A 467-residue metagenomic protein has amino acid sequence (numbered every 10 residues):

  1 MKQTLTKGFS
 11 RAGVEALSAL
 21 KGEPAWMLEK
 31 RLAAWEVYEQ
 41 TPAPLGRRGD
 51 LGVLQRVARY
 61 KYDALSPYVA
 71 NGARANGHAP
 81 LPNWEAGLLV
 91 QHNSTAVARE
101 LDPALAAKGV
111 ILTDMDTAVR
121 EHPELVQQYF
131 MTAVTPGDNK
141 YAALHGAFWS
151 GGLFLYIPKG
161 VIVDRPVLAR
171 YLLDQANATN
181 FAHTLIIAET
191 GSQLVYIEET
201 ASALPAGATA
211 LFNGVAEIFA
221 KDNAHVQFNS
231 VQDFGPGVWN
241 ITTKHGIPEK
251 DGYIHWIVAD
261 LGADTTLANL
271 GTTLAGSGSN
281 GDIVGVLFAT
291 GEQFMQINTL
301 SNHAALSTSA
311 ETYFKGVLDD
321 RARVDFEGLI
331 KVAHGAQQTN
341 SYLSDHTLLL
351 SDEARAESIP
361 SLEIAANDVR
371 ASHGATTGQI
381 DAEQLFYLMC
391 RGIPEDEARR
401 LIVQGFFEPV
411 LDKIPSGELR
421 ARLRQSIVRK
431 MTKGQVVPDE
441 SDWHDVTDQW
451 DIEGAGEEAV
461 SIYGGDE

Functional and structural regions predicted by a protein language model:
M1-A143, Y313, D319: N-terminal amphipathic, basic helical "cap/leader" segment at the start of enzyme domains
L20, A104-I393, V403, F407 (+1 more regions): Conserved beta-strand/loop scaffold segments within soluble protein domains that form the structured core and edges
